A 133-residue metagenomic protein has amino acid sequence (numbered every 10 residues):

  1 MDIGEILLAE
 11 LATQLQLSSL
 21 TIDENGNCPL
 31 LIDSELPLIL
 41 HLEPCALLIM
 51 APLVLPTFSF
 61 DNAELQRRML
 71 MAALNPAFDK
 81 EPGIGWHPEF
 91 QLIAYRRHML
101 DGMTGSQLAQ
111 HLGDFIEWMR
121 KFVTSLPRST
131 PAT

Functional and structural regions predicted by a protein language model:
M1-L38, P76-D79, G85-H87: Charge-rich, low-complexity N-terminal segments
I3-L7, D61-Q66, Q107, H111-D114 (+1 more regions): Short amphipathic alpha-helical segments
N27-C28, L47, Q91-I93: Hydrophobic residues embedded in beta-strands of well-ordered beta-sheets
I32, A51-L53, R96-H98: Short beta-strand-to-loop capping motifs
L38-L55: A short acidic-to-branched-hydrophobic micro-motif
L48-I49, T57-S59, G102-T104: A short local loop/turn or secondary-structure capping micro-motif enriched for an aromatic residue
P52-F90: Short, internal acidic amphipathic alpha-helical interface segments that mediate docking to partner proteins
E81-G113, E117-T133: Well-ordered alpha/beta subsegment
